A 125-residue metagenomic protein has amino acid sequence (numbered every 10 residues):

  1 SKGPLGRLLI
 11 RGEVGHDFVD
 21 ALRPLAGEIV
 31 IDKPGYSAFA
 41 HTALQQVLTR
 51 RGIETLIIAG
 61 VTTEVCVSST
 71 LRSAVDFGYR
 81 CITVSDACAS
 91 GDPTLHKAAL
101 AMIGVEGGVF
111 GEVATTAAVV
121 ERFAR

Functional and structural regions predicted by a protein language model:
S1-R125: Active-site-adjacent betaalpha module
